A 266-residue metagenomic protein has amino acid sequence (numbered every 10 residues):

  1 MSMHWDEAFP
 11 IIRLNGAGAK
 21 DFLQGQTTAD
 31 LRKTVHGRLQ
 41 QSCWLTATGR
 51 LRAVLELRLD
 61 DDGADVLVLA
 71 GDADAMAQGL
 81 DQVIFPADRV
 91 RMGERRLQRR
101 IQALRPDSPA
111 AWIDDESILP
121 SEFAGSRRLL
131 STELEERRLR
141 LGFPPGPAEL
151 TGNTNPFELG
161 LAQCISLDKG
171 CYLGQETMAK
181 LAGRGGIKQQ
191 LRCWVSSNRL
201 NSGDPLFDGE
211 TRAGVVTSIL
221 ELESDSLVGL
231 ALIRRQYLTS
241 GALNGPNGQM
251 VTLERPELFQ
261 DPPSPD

Functional and structural regions predicted by a protein language model:
M1-V54: Acidic, proline/glycine-enriched N-terminal capping motif
S2-W5, P10-R13, E56-P144: Acidic, low-complexity central loop/insert segments
G18-L23, A73-A77, I118-A124, L200-D204 (+1 more regions): Short, conserved charged micro-motifs
Q24-K33, Q78-P86, G183, D208-T211: Short, intrinsically disordered, mixed-charge
H36-L39, G142, P147, T151 (+2 more regions): Glycine-centered loop/turn motifs
Q40-L45, A103-P106, R199-T211: Short amphipathic alpha-helix segments
R50-L51, L55, R137, L159-I165 (+2 more regions): Glycine-rich, small/acidic residue-mixed loop/short-helix segments
E116-R192: Anionic-ligand-binding alpha/beta catalytic cores of soluble enzymes and soluble regulatory domains that recognize
